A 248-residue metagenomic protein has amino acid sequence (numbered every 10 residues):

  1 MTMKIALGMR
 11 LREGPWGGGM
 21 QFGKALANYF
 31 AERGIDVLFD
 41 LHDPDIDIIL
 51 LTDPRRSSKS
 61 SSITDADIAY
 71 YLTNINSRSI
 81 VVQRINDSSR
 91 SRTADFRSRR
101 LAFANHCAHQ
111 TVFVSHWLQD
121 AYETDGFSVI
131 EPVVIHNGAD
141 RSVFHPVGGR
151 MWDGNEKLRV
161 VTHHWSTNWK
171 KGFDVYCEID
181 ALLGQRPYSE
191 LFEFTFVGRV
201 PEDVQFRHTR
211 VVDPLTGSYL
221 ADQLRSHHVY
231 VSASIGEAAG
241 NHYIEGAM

Functional and structural regions predicted by a protein language model:
M1-S57: N-terminal pre-catalytic "stem/leader" segment of glycosyltransferase-like enzymes
G34, L38-C107, W117: Extended catalytic core of nucleotide-activated donor transferases of GT-like folds
A94-D95, E123, G138-E156: Acidic anion/phosphate-binding donor-loop and adjacent secondary structure in glycosyltransferase catalytic cores
H106-E131, A139-R141: A short, active-site helix/loop in glycosyltransferases that binds the activated sugar's phosphate group
R150-K171, C177-A181: Conserved donor-binding/catalytic core segment of Leloir-type glycosyltransferases
G198-V229: Nucleotide-activated donor-binding/catalytic signature segment of Leloir-type glycosyltransferases, i.e., the conserved
A221, I244-M248: Short alpha-helical segment that forms part of, or immediately flanks, the ligand-binding pocket in carbohydrate-active
I235: Aromatic "clamp/platform" in nucleotide-sugar-dependent glycosyltransferases that forms part of the donor/acceptor
